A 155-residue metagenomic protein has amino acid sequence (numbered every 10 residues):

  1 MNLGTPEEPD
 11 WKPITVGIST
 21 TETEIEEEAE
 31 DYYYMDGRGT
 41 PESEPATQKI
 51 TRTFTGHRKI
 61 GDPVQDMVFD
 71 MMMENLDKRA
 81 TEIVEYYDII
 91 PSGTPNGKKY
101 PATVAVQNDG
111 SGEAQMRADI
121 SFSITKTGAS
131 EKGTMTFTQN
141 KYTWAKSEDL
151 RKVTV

Functional and structural regions predicted by a protein language model:
M1-T55, K59-I60, T103-A118: Solvent-exposed edge beta-strands and adjacent loop segments that serve as assembly or binding interfaces
V16, V64, V68, V84 (+2 more regions): Extended aliphatic helical segments
G17, R38-T40, S92-G93, V106 (+2 more regions): A generic structural signal for solvent-exposed, polar alpha-helical segments
R38-P101, K132-F137, K141: Extracellular/virion structural assembly segments
A102-V155: Mixed-charge, glycine-accented linear interaction segment located at domain edges/termini
